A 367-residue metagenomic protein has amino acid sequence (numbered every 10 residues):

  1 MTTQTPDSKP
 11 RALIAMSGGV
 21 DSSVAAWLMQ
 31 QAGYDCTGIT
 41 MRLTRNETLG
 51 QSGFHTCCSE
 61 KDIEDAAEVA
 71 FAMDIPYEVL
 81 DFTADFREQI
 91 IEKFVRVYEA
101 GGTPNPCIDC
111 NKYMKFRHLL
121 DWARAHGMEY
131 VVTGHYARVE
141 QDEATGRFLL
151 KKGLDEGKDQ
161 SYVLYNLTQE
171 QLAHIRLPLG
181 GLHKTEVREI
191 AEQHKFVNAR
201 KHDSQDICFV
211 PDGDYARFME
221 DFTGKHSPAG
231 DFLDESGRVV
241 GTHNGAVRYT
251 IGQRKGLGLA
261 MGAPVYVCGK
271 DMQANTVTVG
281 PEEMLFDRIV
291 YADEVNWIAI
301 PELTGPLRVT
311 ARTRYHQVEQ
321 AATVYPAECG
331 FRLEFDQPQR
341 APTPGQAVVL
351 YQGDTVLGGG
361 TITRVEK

Functional and structural regions predicted by a protein language model:
M1-Y165, R176, T185-E186: ATP-dependent adenylation/nucleotidyltransferase module used to activate substrates
V20, V132-K367: AMP-forming adenylation/ATP pyrophosphatase catalytic core
